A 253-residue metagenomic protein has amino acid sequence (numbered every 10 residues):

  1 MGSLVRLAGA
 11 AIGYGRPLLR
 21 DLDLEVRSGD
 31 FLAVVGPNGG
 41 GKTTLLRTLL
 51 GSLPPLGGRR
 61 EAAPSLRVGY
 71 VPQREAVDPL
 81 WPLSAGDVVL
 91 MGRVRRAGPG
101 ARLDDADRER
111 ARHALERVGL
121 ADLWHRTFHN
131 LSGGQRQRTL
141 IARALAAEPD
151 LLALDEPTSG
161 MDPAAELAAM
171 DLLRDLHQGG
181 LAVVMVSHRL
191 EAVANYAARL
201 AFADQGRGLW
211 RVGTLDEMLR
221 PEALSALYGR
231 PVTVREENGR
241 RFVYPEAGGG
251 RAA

Functional and structural regions predicted by a protein language model:
A10, L90, D105-L123: Conserved ABC ATPase "signature" region
L50: Helix-to-loop junction immediately C-terminal to a conserved catalytic motif
T127-L131, Q135: Conserved ABC ATPase signature
E148: Conserved catalytic motifs of ABC-family nucleotide-binding domains
L152-D155: Catalytic Walker B motif of ABC-type/P-loop ATPase nucleotide-binding domains
S187-H188: H-loop/switch region of ABC-family ATPase nucleotide-binding domains
P221-A253: ABC ATPase nucleotide-binding domains
